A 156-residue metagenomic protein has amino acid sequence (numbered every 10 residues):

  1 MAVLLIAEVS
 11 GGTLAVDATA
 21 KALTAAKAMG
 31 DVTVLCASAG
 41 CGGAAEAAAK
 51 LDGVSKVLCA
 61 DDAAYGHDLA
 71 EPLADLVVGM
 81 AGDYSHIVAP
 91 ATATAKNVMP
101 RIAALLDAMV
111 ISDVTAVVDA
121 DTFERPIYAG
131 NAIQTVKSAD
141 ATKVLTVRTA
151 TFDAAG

Functional and structural regions predicted by a protein language model:
M1-G156: N-terminal glycine-rich FAD/FM-binding segment characteristic of electron-transfer flavoproteins
